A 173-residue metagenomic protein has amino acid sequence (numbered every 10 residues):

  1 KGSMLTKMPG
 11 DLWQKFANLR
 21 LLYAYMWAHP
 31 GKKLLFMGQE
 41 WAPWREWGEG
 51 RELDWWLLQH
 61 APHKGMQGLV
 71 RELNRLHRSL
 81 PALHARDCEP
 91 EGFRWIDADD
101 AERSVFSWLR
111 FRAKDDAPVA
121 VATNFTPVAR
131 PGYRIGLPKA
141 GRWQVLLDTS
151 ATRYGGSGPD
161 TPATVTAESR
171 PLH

Functional and structural regions predicted by a protein language model:
K1-D11: Active-site clefts of carbohydrate-active enzymes
D11-R20, Y25-L35, Q39-H173: Carbohydrate-interacting/catalytic domains
